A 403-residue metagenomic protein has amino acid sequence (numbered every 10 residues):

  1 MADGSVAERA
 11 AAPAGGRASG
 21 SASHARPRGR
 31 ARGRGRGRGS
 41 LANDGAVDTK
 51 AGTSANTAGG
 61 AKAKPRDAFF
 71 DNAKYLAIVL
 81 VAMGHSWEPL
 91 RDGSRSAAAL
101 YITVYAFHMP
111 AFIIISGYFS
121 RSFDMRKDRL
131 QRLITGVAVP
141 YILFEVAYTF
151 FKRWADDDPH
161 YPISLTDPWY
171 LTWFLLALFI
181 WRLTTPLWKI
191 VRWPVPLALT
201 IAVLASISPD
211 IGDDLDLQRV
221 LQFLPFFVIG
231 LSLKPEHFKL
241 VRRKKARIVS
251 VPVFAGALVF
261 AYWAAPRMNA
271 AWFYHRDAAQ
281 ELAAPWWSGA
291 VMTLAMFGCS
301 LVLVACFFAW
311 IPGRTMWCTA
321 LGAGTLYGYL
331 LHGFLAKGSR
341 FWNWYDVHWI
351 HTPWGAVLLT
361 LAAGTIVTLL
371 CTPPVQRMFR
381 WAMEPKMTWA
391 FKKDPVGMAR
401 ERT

Functional and structural regions predicted by a protein language model:
A2-R30, G37-T403: Alpha-helical transmembrane segments and their immediate juxtamembrane cytosolic regions
